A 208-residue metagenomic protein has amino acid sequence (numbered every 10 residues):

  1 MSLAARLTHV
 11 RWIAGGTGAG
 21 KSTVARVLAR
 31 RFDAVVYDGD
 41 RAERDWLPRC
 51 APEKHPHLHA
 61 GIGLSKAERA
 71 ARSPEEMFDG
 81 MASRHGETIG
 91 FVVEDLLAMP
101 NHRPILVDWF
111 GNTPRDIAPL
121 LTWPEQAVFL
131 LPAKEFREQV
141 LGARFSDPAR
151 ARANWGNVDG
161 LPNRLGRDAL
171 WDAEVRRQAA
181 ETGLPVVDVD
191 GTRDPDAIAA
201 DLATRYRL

Functional and structural regions predicted by a protein language model:
I13: Hydrophobic anchor at the beta1->P-loop junction of P-loop NTPases
G16: P-loop (Walker A) phosphate-binding loop of NTP-binding proteins
A19: ATP-binding Walker
S22: Walker A/P-loop
F32-C50: Short beta-strand-centered segment that lines the nucleotide-binding/catalytic pocket of NTP-utilizing
D45-P104, G111: ATP-dependent small-molecule kinase phosphotransfer cores that center on conserved nucleotide phosphate-binding segments
E125-W171: A glycine- and Lys/Arg-enriched "phosphate-lid" helix/loop adjacent to the NTP-binding pocket of small-molecule kinases
L170-L208: NTP-dependent small-molecule kinase module
